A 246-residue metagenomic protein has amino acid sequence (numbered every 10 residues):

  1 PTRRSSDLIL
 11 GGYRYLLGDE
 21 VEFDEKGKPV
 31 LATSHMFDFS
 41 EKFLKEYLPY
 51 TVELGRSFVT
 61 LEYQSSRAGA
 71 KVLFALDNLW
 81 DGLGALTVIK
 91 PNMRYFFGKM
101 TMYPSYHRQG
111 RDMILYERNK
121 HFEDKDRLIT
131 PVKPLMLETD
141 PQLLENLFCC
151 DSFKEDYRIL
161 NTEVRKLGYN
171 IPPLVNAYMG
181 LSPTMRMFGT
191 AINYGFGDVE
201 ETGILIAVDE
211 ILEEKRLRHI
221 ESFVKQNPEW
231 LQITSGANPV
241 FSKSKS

Functional and structural regions predicted by a protein language model:
P1-S5: Short, small-residue-biased leader/transition segments that mark boundaries at the very start of proteins
L8-L16: Conserved beta-strand in the GNAT
Y13, V52, T202: A broad, low-specificity signal marking well-ordered, structured residues that form hydrophobic/aromatic
L16, G55, L205: Residues in well-ordered beta-strands of folded domains
E20-M185, G189, F196: Acyl-donor binding region in acyl/amide transferases
P29-L31, R218-Q226: Short intrinsically disordered coil segments
R186-S222: C-terminal/domain-terminus segments
F223-S246: Short, cationic low-complexity segments
